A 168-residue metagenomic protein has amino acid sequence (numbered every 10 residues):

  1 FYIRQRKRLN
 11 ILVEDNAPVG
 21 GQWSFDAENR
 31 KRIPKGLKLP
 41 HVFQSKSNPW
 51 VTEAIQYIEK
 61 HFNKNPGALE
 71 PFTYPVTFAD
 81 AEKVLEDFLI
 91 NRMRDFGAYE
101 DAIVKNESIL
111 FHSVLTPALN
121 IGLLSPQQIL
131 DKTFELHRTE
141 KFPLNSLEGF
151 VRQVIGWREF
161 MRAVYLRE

Functional and structural regions predicted by a protein language model:
F1-Y74: Beta-rich, aromatic/charged-enriched effector core domains that present basic-aromatic interfaces for binding
Q5, V51-I58, A81, L85-L89 (+2 more regions): Generic structural signal of hydrophobic/aromatic residues within well-ordered alpha-helices of folded domains
A17, A27, A54, A68 (+5 more regions): A sequence-composition feature that detects small, non-aromatic residues
A68-T73, T77-D95: Extended, basic/helix-rich recognition subdomains
E86, I90-E168: Gly/Thr-rich phosphate-binding loop signature of adenosyl cofactor/nucleotide-binding cores
